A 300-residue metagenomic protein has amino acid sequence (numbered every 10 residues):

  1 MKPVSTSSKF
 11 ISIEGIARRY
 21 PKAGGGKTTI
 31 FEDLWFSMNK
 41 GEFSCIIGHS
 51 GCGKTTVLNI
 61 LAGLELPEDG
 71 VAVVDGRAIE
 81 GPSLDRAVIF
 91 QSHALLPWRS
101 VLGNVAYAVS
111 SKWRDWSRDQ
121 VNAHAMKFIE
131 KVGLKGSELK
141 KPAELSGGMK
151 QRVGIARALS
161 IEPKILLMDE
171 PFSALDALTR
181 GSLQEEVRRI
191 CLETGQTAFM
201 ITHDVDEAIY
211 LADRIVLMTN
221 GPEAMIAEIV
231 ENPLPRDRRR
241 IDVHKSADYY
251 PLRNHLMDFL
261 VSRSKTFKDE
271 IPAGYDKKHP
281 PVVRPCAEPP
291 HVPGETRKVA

Functional and structural regions predicted by a protein language model:
P21-G24, L66, A106-D119, K131: ABC-type ATPase nucleotide-binding domains, specifically the catalytic core motifs of the NBD
I47-H49: The feature captures the beta-strand-to-loop junction immediately N-terminal to the Walker
A62: Helix-to-loop junction immediately C-terminal to a conserved catalytic motif
G70-G81: Conserved ABC transporter NBD signature motif
R118-S137, R189: Conserved ABC ATPase "signature" region
K141-L145, M149: Conserved ABC ATPase signature
S160-K164: A short, proline-enriched helix->beta-strand linker immediately N-terminal to the Walker B motif in ABC-type P-loop
